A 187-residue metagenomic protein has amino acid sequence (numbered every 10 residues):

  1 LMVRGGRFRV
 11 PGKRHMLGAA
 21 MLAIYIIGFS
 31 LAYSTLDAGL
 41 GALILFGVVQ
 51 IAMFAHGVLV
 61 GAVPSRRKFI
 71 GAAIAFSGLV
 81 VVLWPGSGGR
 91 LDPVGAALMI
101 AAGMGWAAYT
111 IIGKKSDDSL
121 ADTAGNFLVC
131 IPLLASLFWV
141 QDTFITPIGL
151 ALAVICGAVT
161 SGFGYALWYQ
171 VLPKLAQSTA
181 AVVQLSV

Functional and structural regions predicted by a protein language model:
L1-M2, A52-F54, A72, G88-Q141 (+1 more regions): Transmembrane alpha-helical segments that form core, pore/gating elements of small-molecule transporters/exporters
L1-P11, I27, I74-R90, L128-L150 (+1 more regions): Membrane-interface helix-cap regions at the ends of transmembrane helices in multi-pass membrane proteins
G5-L45, F54, I74-A75, V81 (+1 more regions): Specific transmembrane alpha-helical segments of multi-pass solute transporters/efflux pumps, especially DMT/EamA
V10-G12, A42-F46, V58-V81, G89-A96 (+1 more regions): Loop-to-transmembrane alpha-helix entry segments
A20-L22, P64-W84, A102-M104, P132-A135 (+1 more regions): Hydrophobic transmembrane alpha-helices of multi-pass small-molecule transport proteins
S30-A62, A102, S178-V187: Specific alpha-helical transmembrane segments that line the substrate/conduction pathway and gating interfaces
A32, V58-P64, S116, D122 (+1 more regions): Hydrophobic/aromatic residues within transmembrane alpha-helices of multi-pass small-molecule transporters
G41-V48, G113-V129, S161-V187: Helix-helix packing/entry segments at the starts of transmembrane helices
